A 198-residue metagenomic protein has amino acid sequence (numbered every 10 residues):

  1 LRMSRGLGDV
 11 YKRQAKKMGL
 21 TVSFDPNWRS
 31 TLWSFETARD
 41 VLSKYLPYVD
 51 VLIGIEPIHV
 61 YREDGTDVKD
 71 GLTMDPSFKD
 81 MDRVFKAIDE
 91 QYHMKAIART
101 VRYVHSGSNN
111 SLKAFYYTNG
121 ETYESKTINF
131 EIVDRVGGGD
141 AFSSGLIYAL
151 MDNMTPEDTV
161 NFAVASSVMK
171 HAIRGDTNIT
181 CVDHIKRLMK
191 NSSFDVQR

Functional and structural regions predicted by a protein language model:
L1-Y11: Single conserved hydrophobic/aromatic residue that forms the stacking wall/gate of nucleotide- or nucleobase-binding
D9, R13, K17, D64-D67: Fe-S-dependent hydro-lyases/dehydratases of central metabolism
Q14-L20, Y92-K95: A short helix->loop->beta-strand "cap" motif at the edges of active sites that frequently abuts
V22-F24, L52: Hydrophobic faces of well-ordered beta-strands that scaffold small-molecule active sites in alpha/beta enzyme cores
P26-T31: A short, histidine- and acid-enriched strand-loop-helix "catalytic/donor-clamping" loop that lines the nucleotide-sugar
L32-N119: Conserved phosphate/ATP/ADP-binding segment of small-molecule kinases
K126-N191, V196: Conserved post-catalytic alpha-helical subdomain immediately downstream of the catalytic base and nucleotide-binding
